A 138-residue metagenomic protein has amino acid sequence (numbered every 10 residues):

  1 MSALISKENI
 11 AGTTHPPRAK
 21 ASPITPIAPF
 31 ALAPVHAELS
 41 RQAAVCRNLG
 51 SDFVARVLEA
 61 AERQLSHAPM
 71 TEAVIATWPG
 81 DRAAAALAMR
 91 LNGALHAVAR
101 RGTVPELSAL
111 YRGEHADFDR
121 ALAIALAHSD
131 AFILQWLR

Functional and structural regions predicted by a protein language model:
P16-P17: Short linear motifs in low-complexity or flexible loops
I24-N48, D52-R138: C-terminal-biased regions
